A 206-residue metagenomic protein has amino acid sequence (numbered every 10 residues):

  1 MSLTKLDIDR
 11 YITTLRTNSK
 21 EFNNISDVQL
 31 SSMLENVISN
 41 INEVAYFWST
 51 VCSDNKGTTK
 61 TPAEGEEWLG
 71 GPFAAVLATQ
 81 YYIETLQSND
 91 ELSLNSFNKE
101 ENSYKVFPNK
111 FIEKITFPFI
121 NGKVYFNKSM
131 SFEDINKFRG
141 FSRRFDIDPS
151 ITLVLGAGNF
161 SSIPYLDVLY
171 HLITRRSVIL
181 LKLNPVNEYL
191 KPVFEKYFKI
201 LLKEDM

Functional and structural regions predicted by a protein language model:
M1-D134, L183-Y189, K196-E204: N-terminal Rossmann-like NAD(P)+-binding subdomain of aldehyde/semialdehyde dehydrogenases
L6-T13, T17, T58, P62 (+4 more regions): Alpha-helical context
F119-S162, L166, R175: Active-site-adjacent "gating/activation" loops or surface patches in catalytic cores
I151, I163-M206: PLP-dependent aminotransferase-like
